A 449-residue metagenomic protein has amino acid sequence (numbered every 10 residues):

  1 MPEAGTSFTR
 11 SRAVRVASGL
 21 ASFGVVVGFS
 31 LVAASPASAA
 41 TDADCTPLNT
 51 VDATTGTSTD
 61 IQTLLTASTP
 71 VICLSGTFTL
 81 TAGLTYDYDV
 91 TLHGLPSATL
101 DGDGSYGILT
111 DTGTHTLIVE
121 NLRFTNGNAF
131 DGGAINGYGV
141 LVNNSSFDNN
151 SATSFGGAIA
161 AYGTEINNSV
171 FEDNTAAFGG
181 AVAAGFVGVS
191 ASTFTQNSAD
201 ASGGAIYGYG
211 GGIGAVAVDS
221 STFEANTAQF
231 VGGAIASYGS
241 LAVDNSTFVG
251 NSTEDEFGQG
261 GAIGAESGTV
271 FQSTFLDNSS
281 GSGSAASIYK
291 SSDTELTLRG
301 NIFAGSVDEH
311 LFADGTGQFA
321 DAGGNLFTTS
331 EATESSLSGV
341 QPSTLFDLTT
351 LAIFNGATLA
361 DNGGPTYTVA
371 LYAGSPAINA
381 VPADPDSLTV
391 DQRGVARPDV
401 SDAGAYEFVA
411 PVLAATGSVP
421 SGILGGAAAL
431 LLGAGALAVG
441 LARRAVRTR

Functional and structural regions predicted by a protein language model:
L31-I61, A357-D361: Right-handed parallel beta-helix/beta-solenoid
G56-Q62, T69-V90, A98: N-terminal extracellular ligand-recognition/capping segment immediately after the signal peptide
G76-T79, P96-A98, N128-A129, T253 (+5 more regions): Acidic glycine-/aspartate-rich tracts in secreted/extracellular proteins
V90-A129: Right-handed parallel beta-helix/beta-spiral solenoid domain characteristic of secreted/periplasmic
I118-N121, I135-V142, F147, I159-I166 (+4 more regions): Predominantly extracellular beta-rich ligand-binding scaffolds that present long acidic/polar faces for carbohydrate
T366-T368, Y372-V412: Surface beta-loop-beta hairpin patches that serve as ligand-binding interfaces in beta-rich domains
V412-G426: Extracellular Ser/Thr-rich, low-complexity/disordered mucin-like segments
G422-A445: A cross-kingdom C-terminal cell-surface attachment/processing module
